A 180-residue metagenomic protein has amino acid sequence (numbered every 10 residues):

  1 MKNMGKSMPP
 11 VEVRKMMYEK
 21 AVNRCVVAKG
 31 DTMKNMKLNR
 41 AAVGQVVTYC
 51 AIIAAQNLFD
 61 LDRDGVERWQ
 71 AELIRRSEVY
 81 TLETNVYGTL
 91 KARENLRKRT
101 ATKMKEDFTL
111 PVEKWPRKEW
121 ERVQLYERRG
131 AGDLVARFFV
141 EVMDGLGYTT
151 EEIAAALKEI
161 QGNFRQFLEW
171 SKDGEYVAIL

Functional and structural regions predicted by a protein language model:
K2-D60, R75-V142, Q166-L180: Intrinsic disorder/low-complexity detector
W69-Y80, A156-R165: Amphipathic alpha-helical segments that form the core helices of the histone-fold
L146: Surface-exposed, Lys/Arg-rich phosphate-binding patches that contact polyanionic backbones
